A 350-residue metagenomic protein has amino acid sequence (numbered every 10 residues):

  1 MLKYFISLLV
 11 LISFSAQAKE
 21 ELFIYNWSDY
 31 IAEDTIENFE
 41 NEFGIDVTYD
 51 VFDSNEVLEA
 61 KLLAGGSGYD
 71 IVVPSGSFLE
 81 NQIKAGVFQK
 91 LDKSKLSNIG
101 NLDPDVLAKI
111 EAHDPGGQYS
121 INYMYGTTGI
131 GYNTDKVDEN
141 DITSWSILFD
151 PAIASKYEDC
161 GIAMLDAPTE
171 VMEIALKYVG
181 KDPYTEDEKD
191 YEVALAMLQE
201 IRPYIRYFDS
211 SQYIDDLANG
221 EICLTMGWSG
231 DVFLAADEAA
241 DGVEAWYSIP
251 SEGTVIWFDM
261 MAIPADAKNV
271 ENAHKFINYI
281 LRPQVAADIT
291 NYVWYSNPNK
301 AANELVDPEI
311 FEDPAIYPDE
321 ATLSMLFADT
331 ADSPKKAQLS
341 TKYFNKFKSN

Functional and structural regions predicted by a protein language model:
K19-Q82: Early extracytoplasmic/lumenal segment of secretory-pathway proteins
D70-P74, R206-Y207, C223-W228: Paired acidic/hydrophobic, glycine-rich loop segments that form the ligand-binding mouth/hinge of periplasmic-binding
V73, L79, I83-Y204, S211-A218: Extracytoplasmic ligand-binding site segments that recognize negatively charged/polar headgroups
F78-N81, L224-V243: A ligand-binding cleft/hinge motif common to bilobed small-molecule-binding domains
G129-K136, K177-G180, W257-N269, D288: A bilobed periplasmic-binding-protein/Venus flytrap-type ligand-binding module shared by bacterial periplasmic
Y191-E200, R206, D241-A265: Periplasmic-binding protein-like
D215, E320-N350: Conserved C-terminal helix/tail region of periplasmic/extracytoplasmic solute-binding proteins
P264-S324: Mature extracytoplasmic/periplasmic domains
